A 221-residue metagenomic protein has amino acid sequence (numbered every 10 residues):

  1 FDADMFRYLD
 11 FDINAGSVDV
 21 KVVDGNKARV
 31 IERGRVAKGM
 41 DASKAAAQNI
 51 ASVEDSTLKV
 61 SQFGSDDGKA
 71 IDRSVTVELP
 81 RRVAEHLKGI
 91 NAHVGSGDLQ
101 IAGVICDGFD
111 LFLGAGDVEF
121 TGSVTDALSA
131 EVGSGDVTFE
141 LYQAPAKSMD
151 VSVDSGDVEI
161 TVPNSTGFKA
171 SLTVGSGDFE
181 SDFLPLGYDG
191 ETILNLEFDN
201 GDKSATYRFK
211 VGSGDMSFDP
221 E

Functional and structural regions predicted by a protein language model:
F1-E54, A70, S74-E78, V83-H86 (+2 more regions): Short linear S-[DN]-x-LW-Φ motif typified by the pepsin-like aspartic protease active-site region
R7-N14, R29-I31, L58-S61, D66 (+6 more regions): Well-ordered beta-strand segments characteristic of repetitive beta-sheet solenoids
V23-G25, R33-R35, S56, F63-S65 (+9 more regions): Solvent-exposed coil/turn segments that connect beta secondary-structure elements in extracytoplasmic/periplasmic
D24, I50-K59, D189, N200-D202: Short, ordered beta-strand-loop transition motifs
Q48-I50, G64-D66, L196: Beta-strand-rich interaction surfaces with strong enrichment in secreted/lumenal proteins
I101-I105: Extracellular repeat-rich scaffold modules on cell surfaces
G122-S123, A127-E131, D136-E221: Short, surface-exposed interaction patches in beta-rich subdomains that mediate adhesion/assembly near membranes
